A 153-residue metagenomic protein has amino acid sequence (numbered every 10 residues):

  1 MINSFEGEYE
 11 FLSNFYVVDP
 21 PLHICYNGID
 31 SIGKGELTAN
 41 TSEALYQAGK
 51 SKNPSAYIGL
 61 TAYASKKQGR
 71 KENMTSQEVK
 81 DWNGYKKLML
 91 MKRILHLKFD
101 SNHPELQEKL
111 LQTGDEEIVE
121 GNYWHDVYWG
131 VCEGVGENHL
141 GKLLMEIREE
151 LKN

Functional and structural regions predicted by a protein language model:
M1-N153: Charged, low-complexity intrinsically disordered segments
